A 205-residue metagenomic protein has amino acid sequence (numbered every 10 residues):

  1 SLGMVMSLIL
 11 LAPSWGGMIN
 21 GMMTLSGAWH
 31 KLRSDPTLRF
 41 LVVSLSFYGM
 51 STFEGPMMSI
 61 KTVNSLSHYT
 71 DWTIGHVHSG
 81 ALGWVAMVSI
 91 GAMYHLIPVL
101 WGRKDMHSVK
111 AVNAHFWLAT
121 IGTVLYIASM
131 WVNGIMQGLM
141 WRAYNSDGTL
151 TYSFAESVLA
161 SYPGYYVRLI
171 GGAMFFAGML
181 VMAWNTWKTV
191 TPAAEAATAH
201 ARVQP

Functional and structural regions predicted by a protein language model:
G3-T24, L38-K61, I74-W101, S108-S157 (+1 more regions): Hydrophobic cores of alpha-helical transmembrane segments in multi-pass integral membrane proteins
W29-T37: Histidine/acidic residue-rich metal-binding segments in metalloenzymes
H30, R103-M106: Short, exposed beta-strand "edge-strand" segments with a Pro/Gly-rich flavor and a Y/T-containing core
N64-T73: Flexible, glycine/threonine-enriched loop-and-boundary segments that flank and lead into catalytic domains of large
A194-P205: Short, highly charged, low-complexity non-transmembrane loops/tails of multi-pass membrane proteins
